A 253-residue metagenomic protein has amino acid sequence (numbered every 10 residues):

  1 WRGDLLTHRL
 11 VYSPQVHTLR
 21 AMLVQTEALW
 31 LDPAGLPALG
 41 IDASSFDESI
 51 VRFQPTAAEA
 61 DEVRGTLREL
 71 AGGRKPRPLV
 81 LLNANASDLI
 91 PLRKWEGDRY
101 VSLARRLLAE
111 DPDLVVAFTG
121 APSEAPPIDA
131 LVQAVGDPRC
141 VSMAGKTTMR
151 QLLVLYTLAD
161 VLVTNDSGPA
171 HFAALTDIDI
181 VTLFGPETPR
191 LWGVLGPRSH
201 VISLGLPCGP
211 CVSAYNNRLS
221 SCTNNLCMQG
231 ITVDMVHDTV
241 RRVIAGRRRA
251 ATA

Functional and structural regions predicted by a protein language model:
W1-A253: Catalytic machinery of carbohydrate-active enzymes, primarily nucleotide-sugar-dependent glycosyltransferases
